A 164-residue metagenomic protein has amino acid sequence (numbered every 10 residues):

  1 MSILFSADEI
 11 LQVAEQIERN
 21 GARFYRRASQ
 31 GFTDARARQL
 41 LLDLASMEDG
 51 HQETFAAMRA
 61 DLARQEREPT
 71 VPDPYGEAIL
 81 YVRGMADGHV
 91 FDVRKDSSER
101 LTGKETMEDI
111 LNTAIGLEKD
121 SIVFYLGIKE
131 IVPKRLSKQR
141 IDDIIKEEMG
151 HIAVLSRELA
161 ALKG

Functional and structural regions predicted by a protein language model:
M1-G164: Non-heme di-metal
